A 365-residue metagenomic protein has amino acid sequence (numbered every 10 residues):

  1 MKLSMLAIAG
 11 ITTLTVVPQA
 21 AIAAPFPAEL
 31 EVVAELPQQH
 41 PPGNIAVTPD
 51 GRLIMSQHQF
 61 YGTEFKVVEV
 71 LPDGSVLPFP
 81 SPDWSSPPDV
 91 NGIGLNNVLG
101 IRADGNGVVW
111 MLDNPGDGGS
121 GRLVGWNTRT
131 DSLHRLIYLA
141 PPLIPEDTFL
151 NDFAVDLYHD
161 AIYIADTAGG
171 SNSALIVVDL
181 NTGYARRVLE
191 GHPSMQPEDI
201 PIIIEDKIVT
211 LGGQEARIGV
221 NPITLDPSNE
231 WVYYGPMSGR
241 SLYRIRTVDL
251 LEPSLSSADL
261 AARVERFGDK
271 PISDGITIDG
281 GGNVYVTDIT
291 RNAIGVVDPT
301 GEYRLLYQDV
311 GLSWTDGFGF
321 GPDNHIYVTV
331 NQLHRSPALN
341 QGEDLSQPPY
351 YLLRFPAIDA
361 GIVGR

Functional and structural regions predicted by a protein language model:
V32-A34, V76-S85, H134-L139, A185-P201 (+3 more regions): Beta-propeller fold detector
V32-F65: Beta-strand-rich domains and repeat architectures in extracellular enzymes and scaffolds, especially beta-propellers
Q38-D50, S86-V108, P142-A161, A165 (+4 more regions): Beta-rich, blade/repeat-based domains predominating in secreted/periplasmic proteins but also intracellular
L53-Y61, A103-D104, M111-G118, D156 (+6 more regions): Conserved beta-strand positions in repeat-built beta-propeller and related beta-rich domains
I54-W84, W126-R129: Beta-propeller domains
E64-V68, G121-V124, A174-I176, S241-Y243 (+2 more regions): A short loop-to-beta-strand structural motif that recurs across blades of beta-propeller domains
R129, L180-Y184, R244-S256, A357-G361: Short loop/turn segments immediately following beta-strands, especially the blade-tip and inter-blade linker loops
G319-R365: Blade-level signature of beta-propeller repeat domains, shared across WD40, Kelch, NHL, RCC1 and BNR/Asp-box propellers
